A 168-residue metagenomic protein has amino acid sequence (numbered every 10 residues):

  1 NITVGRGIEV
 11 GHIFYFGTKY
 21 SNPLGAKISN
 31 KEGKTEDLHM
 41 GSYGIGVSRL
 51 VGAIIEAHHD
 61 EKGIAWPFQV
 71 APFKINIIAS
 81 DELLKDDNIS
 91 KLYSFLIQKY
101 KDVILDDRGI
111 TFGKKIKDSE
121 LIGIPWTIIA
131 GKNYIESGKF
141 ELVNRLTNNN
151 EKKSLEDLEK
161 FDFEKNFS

Functional and structural regions predicted by a protein language model:
N1-S168: NTP/phosphate- and nucleic-acid-binding module
